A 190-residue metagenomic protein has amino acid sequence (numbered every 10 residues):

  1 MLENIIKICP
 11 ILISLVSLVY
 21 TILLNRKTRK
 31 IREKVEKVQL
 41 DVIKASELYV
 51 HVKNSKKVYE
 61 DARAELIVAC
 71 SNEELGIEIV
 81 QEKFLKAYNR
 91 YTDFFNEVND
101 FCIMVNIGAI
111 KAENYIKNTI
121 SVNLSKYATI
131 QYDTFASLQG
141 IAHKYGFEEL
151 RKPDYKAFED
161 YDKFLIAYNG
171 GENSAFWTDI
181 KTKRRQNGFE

Functional and structural regions predicted by a protein language model:
M1-N4, F189-E190: Short, Lys/Arg-enriched, disordered terminal segments
E3-I79: Membrane-proximal alpha-helical anchors
K83-E190: An amphipathic alpha-helical interaction surface
